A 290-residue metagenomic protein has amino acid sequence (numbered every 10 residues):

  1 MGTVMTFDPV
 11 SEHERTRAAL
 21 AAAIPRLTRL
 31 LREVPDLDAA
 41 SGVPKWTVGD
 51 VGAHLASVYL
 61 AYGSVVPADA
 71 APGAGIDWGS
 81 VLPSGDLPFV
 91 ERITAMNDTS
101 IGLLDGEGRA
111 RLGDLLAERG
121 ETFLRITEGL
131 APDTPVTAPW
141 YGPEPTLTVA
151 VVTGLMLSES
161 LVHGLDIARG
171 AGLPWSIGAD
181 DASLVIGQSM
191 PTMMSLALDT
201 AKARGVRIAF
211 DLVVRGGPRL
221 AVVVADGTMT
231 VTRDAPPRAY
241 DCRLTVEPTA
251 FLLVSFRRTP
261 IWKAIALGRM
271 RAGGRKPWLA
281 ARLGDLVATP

Functional and structural regions predicted by a protein language model:
G2-E14, Y62-T122, E128, P135: Short, helix-capping/interhelical loops that line the mouth of catalytic, cofactor-, or ligand-binding pockets
V4-A53, Y62-S64: An N-terminal domain-cap segment
H13-L20, V48, R109, G113-L116 (+2 more regions): Hydrophobic packing residues in well-ordered alpha-helices of helical domains and bundles
A23-L30, V58, R119-T122, I126-G129 (+2 more regions): Amphipathic, well-ordered alpha-helical segments in soluble domains
D36-S84, P139-L198: Short, contiguous alpha-helical
S183-D226: A glycine-rich beta-turn/hairpin centered on an aromatic-Pro dipeptide
P218-R243, E247: Acidic/His-leaning functional-site neighborhoods
P236-P290: C-terminal interaction segments
